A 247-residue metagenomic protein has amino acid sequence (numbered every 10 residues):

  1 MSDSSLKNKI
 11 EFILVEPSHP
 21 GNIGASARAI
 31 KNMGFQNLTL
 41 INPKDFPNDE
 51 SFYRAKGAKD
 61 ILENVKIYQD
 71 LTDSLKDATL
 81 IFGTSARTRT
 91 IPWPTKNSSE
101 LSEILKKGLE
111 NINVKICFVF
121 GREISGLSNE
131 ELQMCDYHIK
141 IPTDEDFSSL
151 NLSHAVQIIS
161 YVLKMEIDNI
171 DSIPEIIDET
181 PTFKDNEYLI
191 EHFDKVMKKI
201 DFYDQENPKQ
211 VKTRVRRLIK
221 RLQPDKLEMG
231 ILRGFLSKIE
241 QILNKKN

Functional and structural regions predicted by a protein language model:
M1-N247: Post-transcriptional modification and biogenesis factors for structured RNAs of the translation apparatus
